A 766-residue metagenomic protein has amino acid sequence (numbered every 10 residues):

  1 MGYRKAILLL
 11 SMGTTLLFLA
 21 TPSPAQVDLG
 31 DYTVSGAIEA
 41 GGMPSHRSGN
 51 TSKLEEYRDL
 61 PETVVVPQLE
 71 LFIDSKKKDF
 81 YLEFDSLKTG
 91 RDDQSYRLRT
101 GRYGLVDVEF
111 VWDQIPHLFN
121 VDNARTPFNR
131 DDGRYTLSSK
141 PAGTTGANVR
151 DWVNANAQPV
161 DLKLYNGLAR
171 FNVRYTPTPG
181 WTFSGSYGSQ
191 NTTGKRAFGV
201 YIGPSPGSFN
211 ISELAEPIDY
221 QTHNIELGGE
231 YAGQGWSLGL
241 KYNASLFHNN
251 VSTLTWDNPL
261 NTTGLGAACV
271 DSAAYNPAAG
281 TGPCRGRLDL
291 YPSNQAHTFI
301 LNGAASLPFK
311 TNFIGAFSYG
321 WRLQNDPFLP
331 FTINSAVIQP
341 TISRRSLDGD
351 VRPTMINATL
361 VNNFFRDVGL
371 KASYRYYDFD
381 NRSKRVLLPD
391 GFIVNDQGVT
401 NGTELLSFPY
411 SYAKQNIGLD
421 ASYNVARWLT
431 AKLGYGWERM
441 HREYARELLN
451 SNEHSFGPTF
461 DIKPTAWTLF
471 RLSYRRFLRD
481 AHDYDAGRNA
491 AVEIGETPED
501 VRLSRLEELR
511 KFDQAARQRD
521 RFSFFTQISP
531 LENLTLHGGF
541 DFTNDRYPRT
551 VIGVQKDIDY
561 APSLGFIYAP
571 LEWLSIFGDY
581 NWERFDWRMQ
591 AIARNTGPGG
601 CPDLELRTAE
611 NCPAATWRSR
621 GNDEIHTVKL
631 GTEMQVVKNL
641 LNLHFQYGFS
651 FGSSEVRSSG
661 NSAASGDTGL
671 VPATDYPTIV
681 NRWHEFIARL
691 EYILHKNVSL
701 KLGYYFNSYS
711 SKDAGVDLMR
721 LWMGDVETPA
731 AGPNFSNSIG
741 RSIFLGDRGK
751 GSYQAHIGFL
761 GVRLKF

Functional and structural regions predicted by a protein language model:
M1-L10: Bacterial N-terminal signal peptides that target proteins for export
L9-F18: Bacterial N-terminal signal peptides
A20-P22: N-terminal signal peptide c-region/cleavage motif recognized by signal peptidases
V27-G30, V34, P44-F766: Gram-negative and organellar
